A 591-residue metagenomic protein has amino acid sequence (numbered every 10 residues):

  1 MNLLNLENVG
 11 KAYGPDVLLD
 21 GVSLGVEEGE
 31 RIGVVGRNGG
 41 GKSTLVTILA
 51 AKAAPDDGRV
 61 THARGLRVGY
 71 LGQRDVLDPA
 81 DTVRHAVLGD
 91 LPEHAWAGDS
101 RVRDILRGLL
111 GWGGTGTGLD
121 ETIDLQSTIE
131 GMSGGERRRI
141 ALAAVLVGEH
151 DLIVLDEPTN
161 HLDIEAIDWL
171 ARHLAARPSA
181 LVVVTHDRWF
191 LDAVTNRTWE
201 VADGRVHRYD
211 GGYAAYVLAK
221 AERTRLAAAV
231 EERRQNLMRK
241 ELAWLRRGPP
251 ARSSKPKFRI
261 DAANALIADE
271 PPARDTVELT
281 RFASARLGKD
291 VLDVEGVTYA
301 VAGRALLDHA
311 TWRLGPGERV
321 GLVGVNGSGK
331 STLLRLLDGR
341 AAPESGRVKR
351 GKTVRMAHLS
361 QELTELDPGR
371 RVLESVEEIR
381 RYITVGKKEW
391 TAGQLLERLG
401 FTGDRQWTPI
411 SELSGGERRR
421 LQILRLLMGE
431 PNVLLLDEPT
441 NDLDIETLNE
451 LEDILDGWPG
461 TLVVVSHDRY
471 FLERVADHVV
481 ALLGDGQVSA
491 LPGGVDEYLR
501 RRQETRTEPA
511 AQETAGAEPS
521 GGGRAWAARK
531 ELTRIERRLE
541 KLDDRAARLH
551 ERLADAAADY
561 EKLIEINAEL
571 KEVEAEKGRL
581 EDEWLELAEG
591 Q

Functional and structural regions predicted by a protein language model:
M1-E231, F282-Q591: ABC ATP-binding cassette signature C-motif
A219-A262, L266-E270: Intracellular alpha-helical coupling/juxtamembrane segments of multi-pass membrane proteins
E241-P250, E278-L279, A283-S284, V291-L292: Alpha-helical coupling/stalk and coiled-coil linker elements that connect catalytic or binding modules and transmit
P272-T276, G346: Active-site phosphate-binding and catalytic loops of NTP-dependent enzymes
